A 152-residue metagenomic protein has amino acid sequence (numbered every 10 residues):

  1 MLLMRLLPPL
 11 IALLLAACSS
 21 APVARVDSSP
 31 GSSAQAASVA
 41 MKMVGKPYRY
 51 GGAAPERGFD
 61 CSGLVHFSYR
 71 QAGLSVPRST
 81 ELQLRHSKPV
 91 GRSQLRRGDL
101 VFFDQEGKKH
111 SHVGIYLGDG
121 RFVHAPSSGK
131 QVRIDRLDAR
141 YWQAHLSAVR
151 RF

Functional and structural regions predicted by a protein language model:
M1-C18: Sec-dependent bacterial lipoprotein signal peptides
L15-Q35: Bacterial Sec signal peptide processing site at the extreme N-terminus
R25-V26, L74-Q131: ...with weaker cross-activation on analogous glycine-rich loops/strands in unrelated enzymes
P30-A34, P55-D60, L84-P89, R140: Soluble non-cytosolic domains of exported or imported proteins
S33, A37, M41, S62-H66 (+3 more regions): Extracytoplasmic/secreted envelope proteins and their assembly/folding machinery, especially bacterial periplasmic
V39-Y50: N-terminal capping segment at the start of a domain
R49-V76: Secreted/periplasmic proteins that engage bacterial cell-wall peptidoglycan
S128-R140: Catalytic alpha/beta core of large soluble enzyme barrels
